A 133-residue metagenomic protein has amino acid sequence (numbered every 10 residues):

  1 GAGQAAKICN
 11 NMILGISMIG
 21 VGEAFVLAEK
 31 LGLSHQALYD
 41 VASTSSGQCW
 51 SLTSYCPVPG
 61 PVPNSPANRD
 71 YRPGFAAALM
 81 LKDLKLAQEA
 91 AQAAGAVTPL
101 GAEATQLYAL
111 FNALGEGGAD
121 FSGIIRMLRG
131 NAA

Functional and structural regions predicted by a protein language model:
G3-A132: Helical "substrate-binding/catalytic lid" subdomain of Rossmann-like NAD(P)-dependent dehydrogenases/reductases
